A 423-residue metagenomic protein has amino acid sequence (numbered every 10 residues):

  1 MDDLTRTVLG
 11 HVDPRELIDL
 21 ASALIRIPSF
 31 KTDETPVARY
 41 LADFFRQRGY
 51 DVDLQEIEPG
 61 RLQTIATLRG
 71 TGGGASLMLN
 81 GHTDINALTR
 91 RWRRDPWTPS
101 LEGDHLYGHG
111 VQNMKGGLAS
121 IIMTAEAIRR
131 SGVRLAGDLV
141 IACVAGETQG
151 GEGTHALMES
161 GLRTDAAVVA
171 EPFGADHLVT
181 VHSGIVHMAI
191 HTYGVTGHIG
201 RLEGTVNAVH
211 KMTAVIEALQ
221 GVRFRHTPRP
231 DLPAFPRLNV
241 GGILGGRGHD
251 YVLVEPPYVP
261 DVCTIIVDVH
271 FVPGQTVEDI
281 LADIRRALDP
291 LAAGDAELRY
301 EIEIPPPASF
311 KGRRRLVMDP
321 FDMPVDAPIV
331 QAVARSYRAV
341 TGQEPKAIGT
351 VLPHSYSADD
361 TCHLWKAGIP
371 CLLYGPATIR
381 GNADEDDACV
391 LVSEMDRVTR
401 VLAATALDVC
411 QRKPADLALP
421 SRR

Functional and structural regions predicted by a protein language model:
M1-D2, V186-R423: Metal-dependent amide/peptide-bond hydrolase catalytic core, centered on the "pita-bread" metallohydrolase fold
D2-Y107, R130-L135: Acidic/His- and Gly-rich active-site-bordering loop/insert found across diverse amide/peptide-bond hydrolases
Y50-L54, H177, G349-T350, C371-L372: A short linear hydrophobic-aromatic micro-motif
E58-L62, G174-A175, Y356-A358: Short acidic loop-to-helix transition motifs that present clustered carboxylates
L77-L79, A142, A166-V168, G241 (+2 more regions): Hydrophobic/aromatic beta-strand patches that form the interior of the parallel beta-sheet core in alpha/beta enzyme
N86-E102, V181-H191, R335, A339: Acidic-glycine-rich active-site phosphate/pyrophosphate-binding loop
N86-L88, G151-G153, A175-L178, F224-T227 (+1 more regions): A short, acidic/glycine-rich surface segment
L106, Q112, G116-G221, P230 (+2 more regions): Fold-level recognition of mixed alpha/beta catalytic cores in primary-metabolism enzymes, strongest
